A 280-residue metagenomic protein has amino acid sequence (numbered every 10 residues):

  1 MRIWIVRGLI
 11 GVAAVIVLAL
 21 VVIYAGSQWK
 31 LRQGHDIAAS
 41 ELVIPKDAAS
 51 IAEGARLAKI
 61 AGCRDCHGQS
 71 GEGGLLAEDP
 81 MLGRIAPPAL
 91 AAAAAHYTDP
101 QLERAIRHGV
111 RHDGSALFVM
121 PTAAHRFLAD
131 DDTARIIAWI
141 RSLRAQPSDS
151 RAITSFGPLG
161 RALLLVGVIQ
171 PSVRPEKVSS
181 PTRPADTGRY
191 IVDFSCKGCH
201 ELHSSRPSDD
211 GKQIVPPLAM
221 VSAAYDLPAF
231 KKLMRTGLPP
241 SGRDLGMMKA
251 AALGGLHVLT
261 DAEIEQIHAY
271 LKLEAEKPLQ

Functional and structural regions predicted by a protein language model:
M1-H35: N-terminal type II signal-anchor transmembrane helix that functions as the membrane-insertion/stop-transfer segment
V15, A19-W29, P100-E103, R111 (+4 more regions): C-terminal capping alpha-helices of c-type cytochrome domains
G34-K59, A162-I191, L279: Electrostatic cytochrome c docking/interface patches
I44-P45, Q69-E103, L117-A129, F156-V166 (+2 more regions): Gly/Gly-Pro-rich "capping" loops immediately C-terminal to redox-active cysteine motifs in periplasmic/lumenal
A49, E53, A89, Q101 (+9 more regions): Extracytoplasmic/secreted proteins, especially bacterial periplasmic and envelope-associated proteins
A55, K59-R84, H108-A116, L143-P147 (+3 more regions): Periplasmic/extracellular electron-transfer cofactor-ligation site, primarily the c-type cytochrome heme-c attachment
S148-P158: Extended, well-folded interaction surfaces typified by the phenylalanyl-tRNA synthetase beta subunit core
V166-A185, R189, G237, M248 (+2 more regions): C-type cytochrome heme-c attachment and multiheme electron-transfer modules
